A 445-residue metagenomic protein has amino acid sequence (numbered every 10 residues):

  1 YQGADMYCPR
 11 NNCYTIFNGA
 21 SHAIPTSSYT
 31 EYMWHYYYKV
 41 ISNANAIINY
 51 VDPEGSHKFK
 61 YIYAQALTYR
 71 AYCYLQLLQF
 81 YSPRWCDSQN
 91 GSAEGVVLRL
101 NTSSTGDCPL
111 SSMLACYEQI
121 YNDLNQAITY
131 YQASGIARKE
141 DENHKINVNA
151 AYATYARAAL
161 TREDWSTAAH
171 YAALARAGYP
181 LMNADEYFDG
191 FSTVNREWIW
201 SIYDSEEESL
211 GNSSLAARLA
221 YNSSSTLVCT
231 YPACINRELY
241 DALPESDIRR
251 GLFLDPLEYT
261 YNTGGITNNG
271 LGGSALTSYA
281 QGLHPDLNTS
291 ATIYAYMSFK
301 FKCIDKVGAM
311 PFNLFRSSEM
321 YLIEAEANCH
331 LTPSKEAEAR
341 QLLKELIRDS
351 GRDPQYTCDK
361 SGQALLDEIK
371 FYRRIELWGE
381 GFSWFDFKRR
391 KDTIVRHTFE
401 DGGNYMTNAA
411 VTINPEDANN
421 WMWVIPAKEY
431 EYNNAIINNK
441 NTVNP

Functional and structural regions predicted by a protein language model:
Y1-N12, A217: Acidic, Ser/Thr/Pro-rich intrinsically disordered transcriptional activation regions
Y14-T30: Glycine-/proline-rich flexible loop or hinge segments
P25-A216, D241-P445: Acidic/polar-rich alpha-helix caps and helix-coil junctions
C86-D87, P232-I235: Periplasmic/extracellular electron-transfer cofactor-ligation site, primarily the c-type cytochrome heme-c attachment
N195, A220, S224-S225: Von Willebrand factor type A / integrin I
S214, S225-L227, Y231-A233: Acidic, serine/threonine- and glycine-rich low-complexity intrinsically disordered segments that serve as flexible
